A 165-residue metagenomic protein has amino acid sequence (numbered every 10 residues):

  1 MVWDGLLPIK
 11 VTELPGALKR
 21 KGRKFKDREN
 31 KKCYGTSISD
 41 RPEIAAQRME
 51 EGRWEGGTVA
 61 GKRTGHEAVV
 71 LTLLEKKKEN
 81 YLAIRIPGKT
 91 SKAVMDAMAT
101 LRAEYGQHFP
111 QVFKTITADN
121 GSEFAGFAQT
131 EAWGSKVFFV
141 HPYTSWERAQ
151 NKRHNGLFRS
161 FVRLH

Functional and structural regions predicted by a protein language model:
M1-A46: Basic, flexible linker segments flanking DNA-binding modules in nucleic acid-interacting mobile-element proteins
G57, L73, E79, M98 (+3 more regions): Mobile genetic element proteins and their domesticated derivatives, centered on retroelements and DNA transposons
V59-A60, G65-L82: Short conserved beta-strand segments at catalytic cores or DNA/RNA-binding microdomains of nucleic-acid binding
K62, H66, A83-H108: Active-site beta-loop-alpha junctions of metal-dependent nucleic acid enzymes, especially the RNase H-like/DDE
E79-I84, F139, L164: Short small-residue beta-strand/loop micro-motif enriched in glycine and branched aliphatics
G106-F124, T130: Extended C-terminal subregions enriched in glycine
A118-N120, A125-F127, F139-V162: RNase H-like two-metal-ion nuclease catalytic core shared by retroviral integrases and related mobile-element nucleases
A132-G134: Short, structured coil segments at secondary-structure junctions
